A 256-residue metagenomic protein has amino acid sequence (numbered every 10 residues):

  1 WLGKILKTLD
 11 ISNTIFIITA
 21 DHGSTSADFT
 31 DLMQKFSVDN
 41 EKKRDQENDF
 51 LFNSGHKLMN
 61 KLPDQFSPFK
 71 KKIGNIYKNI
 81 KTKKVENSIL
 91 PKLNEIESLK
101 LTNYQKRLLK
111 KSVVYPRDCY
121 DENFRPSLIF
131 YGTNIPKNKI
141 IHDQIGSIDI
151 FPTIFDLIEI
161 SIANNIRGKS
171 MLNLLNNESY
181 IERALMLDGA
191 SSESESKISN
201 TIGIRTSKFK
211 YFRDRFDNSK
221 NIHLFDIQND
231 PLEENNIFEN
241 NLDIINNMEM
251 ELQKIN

Functional and structural regions predicted by a protein language model:
W1-N256: Catalytic domains that recognize anionic headgroups
